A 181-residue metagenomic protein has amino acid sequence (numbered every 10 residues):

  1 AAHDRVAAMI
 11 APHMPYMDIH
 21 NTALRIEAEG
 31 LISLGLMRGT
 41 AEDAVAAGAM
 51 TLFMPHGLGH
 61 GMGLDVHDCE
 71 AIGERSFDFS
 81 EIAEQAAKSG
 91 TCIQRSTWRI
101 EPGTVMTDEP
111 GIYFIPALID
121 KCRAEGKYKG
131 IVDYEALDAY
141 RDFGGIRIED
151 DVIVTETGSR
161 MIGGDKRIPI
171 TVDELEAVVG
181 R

Functional and structural regions predicted by a protein language model:
A1-R181: Active-site neighborhoods and metal-handling regions in enzymes and metal-associated proteins
